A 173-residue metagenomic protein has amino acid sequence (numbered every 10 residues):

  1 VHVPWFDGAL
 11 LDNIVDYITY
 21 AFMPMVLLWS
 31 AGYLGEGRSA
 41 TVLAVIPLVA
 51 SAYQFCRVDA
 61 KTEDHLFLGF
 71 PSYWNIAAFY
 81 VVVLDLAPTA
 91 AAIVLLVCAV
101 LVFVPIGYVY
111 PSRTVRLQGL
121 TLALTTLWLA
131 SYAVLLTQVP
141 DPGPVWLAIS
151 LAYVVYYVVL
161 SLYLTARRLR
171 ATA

Functional and structural regions predicted by a protein language model:
V1-Q54: Multi-pass membrane catalytic core of lipid/isoprenoid biosynthesis enzymes
V1-W5, V58, H65-L68, A173: Cytosolic, membrane-interface loops and tails of multi-pass inner-membrane proteins
W5, S39-A40, V58, P88 (+1 more regions): Hydrophobic alpha-helical segments and their boundary regions
V15-T19, R57, A78, Y108: Hydrophobic side chains within alpha-helical segments
S30-L34, T62, R170: Membrane-interface elements of multi-pass transporters and channels
A50-S72: Membrane-anchoring/interfacial helices and their immediately flanking loops in integral membrane proteins
D64-A173: C-terminal membrane-associated helical module and adjoining short loops/tails
